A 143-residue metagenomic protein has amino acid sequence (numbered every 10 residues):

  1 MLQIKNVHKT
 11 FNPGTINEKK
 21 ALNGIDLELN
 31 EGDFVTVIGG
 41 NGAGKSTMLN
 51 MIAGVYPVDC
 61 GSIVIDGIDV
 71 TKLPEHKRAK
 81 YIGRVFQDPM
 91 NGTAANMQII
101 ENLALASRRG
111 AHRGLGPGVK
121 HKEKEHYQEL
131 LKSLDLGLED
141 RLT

Functional and structural regions predicted by a protein language model:
M1-I4, T10-G24, T36, K72-P74: A short, flexible loop at the N-terminus of ABC-type nucleotide-binding domains that lies
T15, D69-G83, R113-K124: ABC ATPase NBD coupling module
T36, K80-Q87, N91: ABC nucleotide-binding domain signature
I38-G40: The feature captures the beta-strand-to-loop junction immediately N-terminal to the Walker
A53: Helix-to-loop junction immediately C-terminal to a conserved catalytic motif
G61-D69, L131: Conserved ABC transporter NBD signature motif
N96-R109: Q-loop/switch helix immediately C-terminal to the Walker
V119-E139: Conserved ABC ATPase "signature" region
